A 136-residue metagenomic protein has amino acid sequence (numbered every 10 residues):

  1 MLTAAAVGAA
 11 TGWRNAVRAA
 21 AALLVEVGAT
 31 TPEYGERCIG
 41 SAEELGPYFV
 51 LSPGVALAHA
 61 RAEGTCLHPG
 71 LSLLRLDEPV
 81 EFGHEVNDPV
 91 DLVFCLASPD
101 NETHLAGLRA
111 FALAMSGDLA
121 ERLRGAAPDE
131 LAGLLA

Functional and structural regions predicted by a protein language model:
M1-A136: Cytosolic covalent-transfer regions centered on His/Cys nucleophiles that carry phosphoryl or persulfide groups
